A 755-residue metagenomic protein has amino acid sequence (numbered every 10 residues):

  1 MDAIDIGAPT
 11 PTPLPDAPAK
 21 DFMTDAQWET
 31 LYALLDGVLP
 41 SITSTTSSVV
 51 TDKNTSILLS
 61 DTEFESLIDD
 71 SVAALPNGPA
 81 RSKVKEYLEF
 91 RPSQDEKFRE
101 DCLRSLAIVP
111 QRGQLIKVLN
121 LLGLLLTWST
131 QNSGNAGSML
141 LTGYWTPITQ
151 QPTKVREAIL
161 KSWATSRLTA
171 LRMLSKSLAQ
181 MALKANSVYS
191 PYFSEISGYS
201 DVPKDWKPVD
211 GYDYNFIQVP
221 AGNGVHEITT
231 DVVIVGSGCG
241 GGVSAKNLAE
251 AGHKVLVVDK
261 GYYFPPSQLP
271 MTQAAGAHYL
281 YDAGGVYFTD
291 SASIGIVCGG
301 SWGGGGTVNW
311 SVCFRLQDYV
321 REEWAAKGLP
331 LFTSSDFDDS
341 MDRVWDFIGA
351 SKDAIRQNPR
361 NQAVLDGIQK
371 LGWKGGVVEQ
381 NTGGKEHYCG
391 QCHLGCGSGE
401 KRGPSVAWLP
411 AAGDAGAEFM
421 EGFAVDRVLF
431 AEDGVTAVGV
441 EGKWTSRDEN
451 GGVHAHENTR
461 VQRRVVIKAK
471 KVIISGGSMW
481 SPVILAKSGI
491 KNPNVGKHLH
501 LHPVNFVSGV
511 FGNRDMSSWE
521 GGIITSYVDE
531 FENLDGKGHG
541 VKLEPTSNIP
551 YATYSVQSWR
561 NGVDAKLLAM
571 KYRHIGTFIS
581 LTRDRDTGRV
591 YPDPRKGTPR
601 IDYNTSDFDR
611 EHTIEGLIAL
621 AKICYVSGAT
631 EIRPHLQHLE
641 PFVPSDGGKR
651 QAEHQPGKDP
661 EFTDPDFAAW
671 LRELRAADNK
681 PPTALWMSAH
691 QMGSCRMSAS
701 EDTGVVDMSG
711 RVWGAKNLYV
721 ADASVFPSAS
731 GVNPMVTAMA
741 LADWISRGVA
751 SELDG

Functional and structural regions predicted by a protein language model:
A8-A185: Acidic/polar surface patches and capping/hinge elements
L140-Y144, I148-K176, N186, W302 (+3 more regions): Rossmann-like flavin
S177-A221, L331-E432, A437, E441 (+1 more regions): Conserved redox-cofactor binding core of oxidoreductases
N223-V257: N-terminal Rossmann-like FAD-binding beta1-loop-alpha1 element of flavoenzymes
N247-A274, G295, S301, D414 (+6 more regions): Glycine-rich loop(s) and the adjacent beta-strand/alpha-helix scaffold that form part
H253, K260-Y319, R360-Q369: N-terminal FAD cofactor-binding segment of flavoenzymes
N492-C624, E631, P641-S645, S688-G693 (+2 more regions): FAD cofactor-binding and catalytic pocket of flavoenzymes
S709-A729: Short FAD-binding loop at a beta-strand-to-alpha-helix junction that anchors the flavin cofactor in diverse
